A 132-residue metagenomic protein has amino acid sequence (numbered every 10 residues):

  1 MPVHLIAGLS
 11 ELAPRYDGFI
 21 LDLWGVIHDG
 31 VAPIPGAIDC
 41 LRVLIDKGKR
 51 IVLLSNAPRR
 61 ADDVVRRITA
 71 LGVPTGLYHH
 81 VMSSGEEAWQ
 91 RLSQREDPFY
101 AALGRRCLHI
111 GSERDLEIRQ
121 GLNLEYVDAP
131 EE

Functional and structural regions predicted by a protein language model:
M1-E132: HAD-like aspartate-dependent phosphatase fold
